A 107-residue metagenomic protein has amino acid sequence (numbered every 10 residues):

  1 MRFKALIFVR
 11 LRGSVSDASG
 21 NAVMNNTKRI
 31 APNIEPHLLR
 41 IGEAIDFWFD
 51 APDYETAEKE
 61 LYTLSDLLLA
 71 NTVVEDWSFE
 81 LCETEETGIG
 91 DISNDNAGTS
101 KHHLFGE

Functional and structural regions predicted by a protein language model:
M1-E107: Non-catalytic terminal accessory/regulatory regions of metabolic enzymes
